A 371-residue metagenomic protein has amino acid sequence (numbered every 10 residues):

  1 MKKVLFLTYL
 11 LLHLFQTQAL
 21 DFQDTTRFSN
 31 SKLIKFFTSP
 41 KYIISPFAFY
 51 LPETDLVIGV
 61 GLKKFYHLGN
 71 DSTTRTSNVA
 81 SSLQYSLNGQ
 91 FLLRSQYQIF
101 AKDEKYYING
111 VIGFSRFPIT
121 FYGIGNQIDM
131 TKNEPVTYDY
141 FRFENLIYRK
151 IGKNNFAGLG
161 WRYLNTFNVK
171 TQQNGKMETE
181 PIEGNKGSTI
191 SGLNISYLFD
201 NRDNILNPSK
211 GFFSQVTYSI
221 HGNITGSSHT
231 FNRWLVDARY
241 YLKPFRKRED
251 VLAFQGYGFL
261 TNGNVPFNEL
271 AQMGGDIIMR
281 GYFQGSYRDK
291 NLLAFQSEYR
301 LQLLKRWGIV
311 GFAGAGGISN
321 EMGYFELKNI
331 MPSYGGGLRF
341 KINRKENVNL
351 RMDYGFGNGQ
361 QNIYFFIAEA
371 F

Functional and structural regions predicted by a protein language model:
M1-S31: Cleavable N-terminal export/targeting peptides
L20, F28-P40, L68-T76, K102-Y107 (+6 more regions): Short loop/turn motifs that connect adjacent beta-strands in outer-membrane beta-barrel proteins
K35-I44, Y50-T189, D289, V348-N349 (+1 more regions): Gram-negative/organellar outer-membrane beta-barrel architecture
Y42-I44, S77-S81, Y106-G110, F156-L159 (+8 more regions): Transmembrane beta-strands of outer-membrane beta-barrel proteins
F65-G69, Q84-N88, S115-I119, L164-N168 (+7 more regions): Sequence/structural signature of outer-membrane beta-barrel proteins
S81-S82, Q127-N133, M177-G184, I220-G226 (+2 more regions): Extracellular loop and loop/strand-boundary signature of outer-membrane beta-barrel proteins
N194-I195, G335-F340, K345, Q360-F371: Outer-membrane beta-barrel "beta-signal"
I195-L198, N204-L303, F312: C-terminal outer-membrane beta-barrel translocator/porin domains of Gram-negative envelope proteins and their
